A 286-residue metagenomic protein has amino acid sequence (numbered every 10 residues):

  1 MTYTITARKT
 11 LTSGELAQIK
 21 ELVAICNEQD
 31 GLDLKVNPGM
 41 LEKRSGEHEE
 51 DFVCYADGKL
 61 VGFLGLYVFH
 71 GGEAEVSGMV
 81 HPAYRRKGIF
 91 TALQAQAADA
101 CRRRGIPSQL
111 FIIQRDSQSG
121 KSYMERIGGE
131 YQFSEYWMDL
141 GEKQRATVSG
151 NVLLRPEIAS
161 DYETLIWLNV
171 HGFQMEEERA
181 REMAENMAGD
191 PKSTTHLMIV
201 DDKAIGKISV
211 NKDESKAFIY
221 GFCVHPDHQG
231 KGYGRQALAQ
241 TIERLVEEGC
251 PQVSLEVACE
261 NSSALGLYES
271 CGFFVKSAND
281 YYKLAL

Functional and structural regions predicted by a protein language model:
M1-P38, V148-E177: Short amphipathic alpha-helix that is part of the acyltransferase structural core
R8-L11, N27, G31-C101, I113 (+1 more regions): Conserved donor-binding loop and adjoining core beta-sheet/short helix segment in diverse acyl/aminoacyl transferases
H70, P82-G150, Y282-L284: Acyl-donor-binding surface of acyltransferase catalytic domains
V76-G78, Q109-I112, I219, V253-V257: Conserved hydrophobic beta-strand within the GNAT/NAT acetyltransferase core sheet that lines the active-site cleft
H81-K87, K212, H225-D227, K231 (+1 more regions): Active-site acidic-Proline motif in GNAT/NAT acetyltransferases
R86-D99, R126, G221-V224, G230-E247 (+1 more regions): Conserved acetyl-CoA-binding loop-helix of GNAT-fold acetyltransferases
Y136-I158, P251, E256-S262, S277-L286: C-terminal "cap" of GNAT-fold acetyltransferases
E182-E248: Glycine/small-residue-rich hydrophobic helix-like segments
